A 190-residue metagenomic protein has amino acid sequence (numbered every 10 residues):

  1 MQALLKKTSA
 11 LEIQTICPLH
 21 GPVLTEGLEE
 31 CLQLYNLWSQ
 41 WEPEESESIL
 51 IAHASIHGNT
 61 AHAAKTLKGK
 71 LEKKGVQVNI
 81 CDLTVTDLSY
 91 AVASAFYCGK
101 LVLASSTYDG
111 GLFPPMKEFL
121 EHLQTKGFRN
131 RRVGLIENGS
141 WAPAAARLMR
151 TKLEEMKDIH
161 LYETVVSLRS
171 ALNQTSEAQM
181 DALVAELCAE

Functional and structural regions predicted by a protein language model:
M1-V23, Q40-W41, T66-C81, A91-E190: FMN-binding flavodoxin-like domain, especially the glycine-rich phosphate-binding loop
E26-W41: Short acidic, glycine/proline-enriched helix-loop-strand junctions
L28-E29, H62, A146: A short acidic (Asp/Glu
Q33, C81-T86: Short gly/ser/thr-rich secondary-structure transition/capping motifs
P43-L50: A short, charged/proline- and glycine-enriched loop that marks the coil->beta-strand transition at the N-terminal
A52-K74: Short, charged N-terminal beta->alpha structural module
H53-I56, L83, E137-N138: Cofactor-binding loop segments of dinucleotide-utilizing enzymes, especially the Rossmann-like FAD- and NAD(P)+-binding
G58, D87, A142: Flexible, glycine-rich phosphate/dinucleotide-binding loops and adjacent beta-alpha linkers at cofactor/substrate
